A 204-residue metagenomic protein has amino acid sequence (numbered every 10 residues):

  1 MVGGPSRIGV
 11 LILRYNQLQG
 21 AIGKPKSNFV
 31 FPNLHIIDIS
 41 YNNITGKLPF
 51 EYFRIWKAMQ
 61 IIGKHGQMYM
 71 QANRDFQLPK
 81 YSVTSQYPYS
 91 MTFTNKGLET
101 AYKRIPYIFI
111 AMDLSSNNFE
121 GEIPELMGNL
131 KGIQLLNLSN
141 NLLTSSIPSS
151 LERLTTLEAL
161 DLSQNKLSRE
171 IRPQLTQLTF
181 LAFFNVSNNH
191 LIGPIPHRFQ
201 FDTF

Functional and structural regions predicted by a protein language model:
M1-F204: Membrane-proximal ectodomain caps of single-pass cell-surface receptors
